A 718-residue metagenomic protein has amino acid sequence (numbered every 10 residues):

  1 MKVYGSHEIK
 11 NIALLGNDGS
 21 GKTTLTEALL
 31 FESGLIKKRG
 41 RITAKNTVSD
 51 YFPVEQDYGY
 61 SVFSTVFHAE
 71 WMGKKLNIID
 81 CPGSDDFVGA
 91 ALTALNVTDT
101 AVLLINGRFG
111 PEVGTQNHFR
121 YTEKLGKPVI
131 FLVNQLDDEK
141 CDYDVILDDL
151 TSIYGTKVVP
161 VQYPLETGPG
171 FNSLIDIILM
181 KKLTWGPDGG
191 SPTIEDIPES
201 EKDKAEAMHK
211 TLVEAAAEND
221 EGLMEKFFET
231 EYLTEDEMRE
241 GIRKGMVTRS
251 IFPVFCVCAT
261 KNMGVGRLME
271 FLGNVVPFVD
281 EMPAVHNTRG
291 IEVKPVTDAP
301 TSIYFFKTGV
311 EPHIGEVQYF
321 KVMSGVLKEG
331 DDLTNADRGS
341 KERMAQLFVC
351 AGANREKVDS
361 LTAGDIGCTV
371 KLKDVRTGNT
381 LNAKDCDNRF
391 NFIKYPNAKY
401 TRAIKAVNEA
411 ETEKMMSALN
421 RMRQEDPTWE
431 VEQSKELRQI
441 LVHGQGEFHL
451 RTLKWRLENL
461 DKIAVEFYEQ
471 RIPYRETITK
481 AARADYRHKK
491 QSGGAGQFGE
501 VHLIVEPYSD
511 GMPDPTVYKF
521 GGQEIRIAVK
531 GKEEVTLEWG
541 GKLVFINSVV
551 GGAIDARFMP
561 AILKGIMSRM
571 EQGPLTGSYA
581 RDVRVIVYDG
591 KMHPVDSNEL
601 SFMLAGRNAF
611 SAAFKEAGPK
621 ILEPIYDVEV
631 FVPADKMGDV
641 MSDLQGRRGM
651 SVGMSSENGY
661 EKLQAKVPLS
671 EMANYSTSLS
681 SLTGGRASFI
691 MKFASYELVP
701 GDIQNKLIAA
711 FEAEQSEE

Functional and structural regions predicted by a protein language model:
M1-E718: Structural and coupling elements of P-loop NTPases
